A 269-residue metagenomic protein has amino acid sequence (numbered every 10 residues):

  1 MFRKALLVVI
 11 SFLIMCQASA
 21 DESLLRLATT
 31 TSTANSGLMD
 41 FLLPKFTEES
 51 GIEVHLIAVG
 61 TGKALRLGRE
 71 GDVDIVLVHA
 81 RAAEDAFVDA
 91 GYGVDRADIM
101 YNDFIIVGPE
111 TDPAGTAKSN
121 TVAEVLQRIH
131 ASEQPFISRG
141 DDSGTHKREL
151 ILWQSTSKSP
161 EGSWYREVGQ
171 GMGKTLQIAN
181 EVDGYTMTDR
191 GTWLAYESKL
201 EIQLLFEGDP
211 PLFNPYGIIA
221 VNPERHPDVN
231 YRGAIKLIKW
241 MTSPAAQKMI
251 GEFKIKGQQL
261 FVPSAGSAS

Functional and structural regions predicted by a protein language model:
K4-M15: Bacterial N-terminal signal peptides
C16-A20: Sec/Tat signal peptide C-region and signal peptidase I cleavage site
D21-E53, G62, R66-D72, A80-R81 (+4 more regions): Exported/periplasmic ABC-transporter solute-binding proteins
V78-A97, F104: Acidic, Gly/Pro-rich loop/turn segments at junctions of secondary structure
